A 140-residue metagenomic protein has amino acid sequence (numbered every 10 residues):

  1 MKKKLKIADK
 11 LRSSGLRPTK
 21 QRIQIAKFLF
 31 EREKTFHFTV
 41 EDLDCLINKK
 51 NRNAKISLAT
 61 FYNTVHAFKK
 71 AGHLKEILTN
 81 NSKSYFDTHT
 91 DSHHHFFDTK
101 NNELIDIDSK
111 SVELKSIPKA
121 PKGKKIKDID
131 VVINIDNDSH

Functional and structural regions predicted by a protein language model:
M1-A26, R32: Short alpha-helical segments that sit at the start of domains
P18-Q21, F36-T39, E76-I77: Short, structured loop/turn "capping" segments at alpha-beta junctions
K27, C45, N63: DNA-binding alpha-helical recognition surfaces that contact promoter or target DNA
E33, T39-R52: DNA-recognition alpha helix
F61-A71: Basic amphipathic alpha-helical segments that dock to polyanions
A71-H140: Non-DNA-binding regulatory cores of transcription-related proteins, predominantly C-terminal effector-binding
